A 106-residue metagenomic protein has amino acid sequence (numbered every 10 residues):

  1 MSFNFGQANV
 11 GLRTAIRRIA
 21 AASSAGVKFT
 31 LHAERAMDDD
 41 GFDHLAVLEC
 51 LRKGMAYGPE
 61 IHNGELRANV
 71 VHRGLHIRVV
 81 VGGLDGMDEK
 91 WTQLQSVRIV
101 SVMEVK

Functional and structural regions predicted by a protein language model:
M1-K106: Ribonuclease/tRNase effector modules and their secretory precursors
